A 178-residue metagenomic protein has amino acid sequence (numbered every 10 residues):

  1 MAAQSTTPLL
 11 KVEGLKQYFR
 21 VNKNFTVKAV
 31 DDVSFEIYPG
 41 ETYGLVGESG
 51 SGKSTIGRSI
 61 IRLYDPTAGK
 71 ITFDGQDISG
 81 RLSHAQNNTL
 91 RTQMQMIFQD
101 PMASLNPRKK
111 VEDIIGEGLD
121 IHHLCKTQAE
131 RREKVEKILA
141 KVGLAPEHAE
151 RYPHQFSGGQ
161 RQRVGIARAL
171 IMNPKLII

Functional and structural regions predicted by a protein language model:
N24, I78-Q95, I121, Q128: ABC ATPase NBD coupling module
V46-G47: The feature captures the beta-strand-to-loop junction immediately N-terminal to the Walker
G69-G80: Conserved ABC transporter NBD signature motif
D77, A129-E147: Conserved ABC ATPase "signature" region
H154, M172: Conserved signature/switch motifs of ABC ATPase nucleotide-binding domains
I166: Hydrophobic anchor residue at the start of the ABC signature
